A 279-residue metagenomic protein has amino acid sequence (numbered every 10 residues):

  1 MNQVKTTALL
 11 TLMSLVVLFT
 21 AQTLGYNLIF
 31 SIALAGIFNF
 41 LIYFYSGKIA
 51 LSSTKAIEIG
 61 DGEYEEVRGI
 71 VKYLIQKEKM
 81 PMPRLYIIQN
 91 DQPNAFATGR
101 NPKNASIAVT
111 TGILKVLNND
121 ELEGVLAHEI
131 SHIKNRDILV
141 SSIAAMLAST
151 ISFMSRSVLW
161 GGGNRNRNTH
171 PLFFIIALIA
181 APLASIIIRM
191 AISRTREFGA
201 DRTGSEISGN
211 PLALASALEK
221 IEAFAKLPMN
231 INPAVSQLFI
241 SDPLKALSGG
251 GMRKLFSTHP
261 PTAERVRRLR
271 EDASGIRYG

Functional and structural regions predicted by a protein language model:
M1-F96, A145-R194, F198, E222-M229 (+1 more regions): Hydrophobic or amphipathic, alpha-helical segments that drive membrane association/targeting
G47, V71, V109, H128 (+2 more regions): Divalent metal-coordination and catalytic microenvironments
E66, E121, S142, T195 (+3 more regions): Alpha-helix N-cap and coil->helix boundary residues
G69-Q76, E123-A127, S131-H132, D201-G209 (+2 more regions): Short amphipathic alpha-helical coupling elements at transmembrane boundaries
M80-N104, T169, F173, S205-G279: Active-site-proximal gating segments in proteases and membrane effectors
I88-Q89, V109-I113, E129: A secondary-structure boundary/capping signal
A108, N118-K134, L139-V140: Short alpha-helix carrying the canonical HExxH Zn2+-binding catalytic motif
I130-M146, V158, L212: Catalytic Zn2+-binding segment of zinc metalloproteases
